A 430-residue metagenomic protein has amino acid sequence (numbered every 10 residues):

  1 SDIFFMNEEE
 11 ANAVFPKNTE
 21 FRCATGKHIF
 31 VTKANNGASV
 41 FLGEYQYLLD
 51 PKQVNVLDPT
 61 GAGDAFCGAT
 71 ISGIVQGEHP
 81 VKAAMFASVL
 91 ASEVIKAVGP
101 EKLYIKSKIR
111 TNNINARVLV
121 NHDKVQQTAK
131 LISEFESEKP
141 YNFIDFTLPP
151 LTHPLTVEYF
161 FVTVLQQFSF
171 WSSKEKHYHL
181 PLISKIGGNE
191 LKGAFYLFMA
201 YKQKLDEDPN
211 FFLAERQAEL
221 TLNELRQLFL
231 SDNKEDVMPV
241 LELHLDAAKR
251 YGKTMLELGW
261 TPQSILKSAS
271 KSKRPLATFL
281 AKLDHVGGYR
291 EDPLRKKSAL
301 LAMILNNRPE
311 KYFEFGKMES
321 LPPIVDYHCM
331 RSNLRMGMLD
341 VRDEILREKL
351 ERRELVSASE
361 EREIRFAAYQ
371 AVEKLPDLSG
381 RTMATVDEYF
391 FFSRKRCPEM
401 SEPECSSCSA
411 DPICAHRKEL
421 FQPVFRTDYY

Functional and structural regions predicted by a protein language model:
S1, P16-T19: Distinct, well-ordered alpha-helical segments
D2-N7: A short beta-strand/loop micro-motif in the catalytic core of glycosyltransferases that engages the nucleotide-sugar
E8-E9, K33: Short secondary-structure boundary segments
A11-N12, A38: A generic structural signal for short hydrophobic patches within well-formed alpha-helices
V14, V94, S332: Residues that scaffold the ATP/ADP-binding catalytic core of kinase and kinase-like folds
T19-I109: Conserved phosphate-binding/catalytic region of the ribokinase-like
R110-Y430: HhH-family (HhH-GPD) DNA N-glycosylase catalytic core used in base-excision repair
